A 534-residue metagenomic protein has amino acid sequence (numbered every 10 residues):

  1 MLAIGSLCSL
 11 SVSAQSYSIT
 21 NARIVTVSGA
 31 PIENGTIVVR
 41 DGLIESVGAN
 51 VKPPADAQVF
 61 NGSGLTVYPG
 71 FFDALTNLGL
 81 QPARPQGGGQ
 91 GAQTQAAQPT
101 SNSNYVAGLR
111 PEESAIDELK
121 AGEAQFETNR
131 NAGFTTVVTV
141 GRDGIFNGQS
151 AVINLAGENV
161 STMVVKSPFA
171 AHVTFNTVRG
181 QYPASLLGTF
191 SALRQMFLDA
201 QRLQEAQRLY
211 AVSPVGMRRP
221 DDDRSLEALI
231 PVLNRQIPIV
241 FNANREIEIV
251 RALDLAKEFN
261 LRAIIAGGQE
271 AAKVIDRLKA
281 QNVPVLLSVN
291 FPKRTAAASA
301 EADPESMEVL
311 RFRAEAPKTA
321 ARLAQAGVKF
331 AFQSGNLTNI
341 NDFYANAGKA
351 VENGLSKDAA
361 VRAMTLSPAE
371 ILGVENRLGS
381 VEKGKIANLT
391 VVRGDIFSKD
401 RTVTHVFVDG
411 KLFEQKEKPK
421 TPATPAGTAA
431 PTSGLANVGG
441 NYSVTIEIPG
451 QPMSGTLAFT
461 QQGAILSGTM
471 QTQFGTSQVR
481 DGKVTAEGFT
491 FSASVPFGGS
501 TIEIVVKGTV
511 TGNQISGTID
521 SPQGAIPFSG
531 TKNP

Functional and structural regions predicted by a protein language model:
S9-S11: N-terminal signal peptide c-region/cleavage motif recognized by signal peptidases
Y17, P53-I116, N131, T135: Replace "His-x-His-based motif
A22-V25, E33-G35, K383-A423: C-terminal cap of metal-dependent C-N hydrolases
I24, S28-G70, P85-Q86: Histidine-rich, glycine-flanked metal-binding segment
G91-N104, E112, P238, P284-V392: His/Asp/Glu-enriched, well-ordered alpha-helical/loop segment that forms or immediately abuts the divalent-metal
G122-E270, T402-V403, V408, F413-K416: Polyanionic/metal-chelating signatures
A321-Q325, F397, T404-P452, S529-P534: Extracellular/periplasmic ectodomains of large secreted or surface enzymes and adhesion receptors
A436-T511, S516-P534: Central antiparallel beta-sheet cores of small beta-barrel/beta-sandwich binding domains
